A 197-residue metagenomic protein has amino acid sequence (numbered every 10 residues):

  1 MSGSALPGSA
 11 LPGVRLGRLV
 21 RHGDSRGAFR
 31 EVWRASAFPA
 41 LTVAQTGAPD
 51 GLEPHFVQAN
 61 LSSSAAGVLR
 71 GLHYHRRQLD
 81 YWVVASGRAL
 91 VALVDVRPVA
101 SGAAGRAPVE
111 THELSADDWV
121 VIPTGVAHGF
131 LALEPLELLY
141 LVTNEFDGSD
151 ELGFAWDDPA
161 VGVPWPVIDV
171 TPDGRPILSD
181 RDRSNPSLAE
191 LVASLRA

Functional and structural regions predicted by a protein language model:
M1-L114, E137-Y140, N144-S149, F154-A197: Non-catalytic, conserved peripheral segments adjacent to functional cores
H112-E134: Conserved metal-binding segment of the jelly-roll/cupin
